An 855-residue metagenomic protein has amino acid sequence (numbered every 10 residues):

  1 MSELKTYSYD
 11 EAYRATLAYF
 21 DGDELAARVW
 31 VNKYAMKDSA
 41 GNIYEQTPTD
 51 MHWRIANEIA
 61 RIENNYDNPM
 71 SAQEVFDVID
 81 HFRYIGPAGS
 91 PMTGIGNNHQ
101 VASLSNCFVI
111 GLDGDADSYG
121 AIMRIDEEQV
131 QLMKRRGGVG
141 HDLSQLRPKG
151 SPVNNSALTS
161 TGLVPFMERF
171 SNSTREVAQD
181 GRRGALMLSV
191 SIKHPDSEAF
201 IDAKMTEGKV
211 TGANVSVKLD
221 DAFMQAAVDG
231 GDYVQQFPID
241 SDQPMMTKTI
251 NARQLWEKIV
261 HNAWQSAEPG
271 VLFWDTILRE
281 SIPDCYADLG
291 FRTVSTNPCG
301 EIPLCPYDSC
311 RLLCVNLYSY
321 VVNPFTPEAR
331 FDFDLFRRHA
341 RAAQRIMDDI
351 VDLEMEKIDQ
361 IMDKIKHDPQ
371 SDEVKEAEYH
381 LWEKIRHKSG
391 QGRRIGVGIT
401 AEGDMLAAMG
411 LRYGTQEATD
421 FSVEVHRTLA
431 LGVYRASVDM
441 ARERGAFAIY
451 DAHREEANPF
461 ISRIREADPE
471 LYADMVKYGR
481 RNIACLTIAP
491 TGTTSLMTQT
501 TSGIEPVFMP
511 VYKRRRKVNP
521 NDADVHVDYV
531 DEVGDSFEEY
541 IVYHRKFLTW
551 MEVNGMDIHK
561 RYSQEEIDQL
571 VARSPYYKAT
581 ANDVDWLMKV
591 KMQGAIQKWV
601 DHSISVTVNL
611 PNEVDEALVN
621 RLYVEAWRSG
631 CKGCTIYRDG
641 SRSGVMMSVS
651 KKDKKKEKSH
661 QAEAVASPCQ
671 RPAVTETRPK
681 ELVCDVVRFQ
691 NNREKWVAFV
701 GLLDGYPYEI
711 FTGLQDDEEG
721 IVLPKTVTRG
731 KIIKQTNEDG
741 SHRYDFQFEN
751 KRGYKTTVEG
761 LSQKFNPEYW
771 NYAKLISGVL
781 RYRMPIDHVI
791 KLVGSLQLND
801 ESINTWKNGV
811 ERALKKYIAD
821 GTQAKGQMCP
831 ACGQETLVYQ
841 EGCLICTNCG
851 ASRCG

Functional and structural regions predicted by a protein language model:
S2-A72, N155-R169, Q179-F291, V322-T326 (+4 more regions): Conserved, charged catalytic cores of large soluble enzymes
E24, G300-I302, E354, I461 (+3 more regions): Catalytic alpha/beta core of large soluble enzyme barrels
M36, E58-N64, V78-N155, L163-F166 (+10 more regions): Function-dense linear segments that define catalytic or interfacial modules in macromolecule-processing proteins
L219, E280, C285-A287, N297-P298 (+4 more regions): Terminal amphipathic helices with adjacent charged low-complexity linkers/tails
F237-P238, H339-R386, G390, R412-T491 (+4 more regions): Internal maturation/activation junctions in enzymes
Y472-D474, V649-L702: Short, Gly/Pro- and small/polar-rich lid/capping loops
C829-C832, C846-C849: Short cysteine-rich clusters marking metal-coordination/redox-active sites
E835-L837, S852-R853: Cys/His-rich microdomains that often coordinate metals
